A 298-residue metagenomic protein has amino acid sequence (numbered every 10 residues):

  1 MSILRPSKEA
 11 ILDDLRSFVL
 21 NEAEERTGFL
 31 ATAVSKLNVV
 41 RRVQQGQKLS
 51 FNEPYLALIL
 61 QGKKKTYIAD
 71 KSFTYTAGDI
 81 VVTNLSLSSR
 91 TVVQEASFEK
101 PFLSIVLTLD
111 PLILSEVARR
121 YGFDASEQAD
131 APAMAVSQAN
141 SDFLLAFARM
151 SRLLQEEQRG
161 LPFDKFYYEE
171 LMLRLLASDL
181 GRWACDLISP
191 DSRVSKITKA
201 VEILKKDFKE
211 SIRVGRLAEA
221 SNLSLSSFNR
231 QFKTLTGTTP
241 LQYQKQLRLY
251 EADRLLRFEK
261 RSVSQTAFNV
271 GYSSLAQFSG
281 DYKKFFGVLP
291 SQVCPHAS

Functional and structural regions predicted by a protein language model:
M1-A33, Q128: A short, N-terminal "cap"/entry segment at the start of jelly-roll beta-barrel domains of the cupin/DSBH fold
S2-E9, E116-E170, R174, E202: Amphipathic alpha-helical segments enriched in hydrophobic/aromatic residues interleaved with Lys/Arg
R26-S126: N-terminal regulatory/effector-sensing and dimerization cores that precede helix-turn-helix DNA-binding domains
A139-D142, Y167, S192-A200, T236 (+1 more regions): N-terminal positioning helix adjacent to the helix-turn-helix/winged-helix DNA-binding module
D142, E156-R159, K209, F258-S262: Alpha-helical structural elements of signaling/regulatory helical domains
E157-G160, K165-Y167, L173, R182-K196 (+2 more regions): Structured core of small recognition/catalytic domains
R174-L180, S189, K205-D207, S211-Y250 (+2 more regions): Basic/polar phosphate-binding segments, predominantly the helix-turn-helix DNA-binding elements of transcriptional
